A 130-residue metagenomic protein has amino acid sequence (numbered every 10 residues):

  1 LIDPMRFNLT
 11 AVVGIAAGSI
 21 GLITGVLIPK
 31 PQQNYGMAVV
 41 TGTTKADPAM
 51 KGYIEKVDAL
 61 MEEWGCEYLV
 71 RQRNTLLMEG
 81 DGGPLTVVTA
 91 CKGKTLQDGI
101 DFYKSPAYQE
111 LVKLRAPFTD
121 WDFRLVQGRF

Functional and structural regions predicted by a protein language model:
L1-P4, M37: Short intrinsically disordered, low-complexity coil segments enriched in acidic
D3-I15: N-terminal Sec-pathway targeting helices
V13-F102, Q127-F130: Short S/T/G/P-rich N-terminal loop/turn motif that feeds into the first structured element of a domain
E62, A107-K113, T119: A common structural junction motif
L77, L114-R115: Sparse recognition of residues in long alpha-helices and their boundaries
A116-F130: C-terminal end-helix/capping segment
